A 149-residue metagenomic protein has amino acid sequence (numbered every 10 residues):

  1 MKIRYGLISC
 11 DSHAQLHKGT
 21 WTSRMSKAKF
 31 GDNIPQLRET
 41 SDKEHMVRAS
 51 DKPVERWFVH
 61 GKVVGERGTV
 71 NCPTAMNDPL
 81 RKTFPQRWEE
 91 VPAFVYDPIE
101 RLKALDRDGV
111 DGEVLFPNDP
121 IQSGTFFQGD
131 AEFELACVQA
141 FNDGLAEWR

Functional and structural regions predicted by a protein language model:
M1-R149: Helix-coil boundary/capping segments in enzymes
